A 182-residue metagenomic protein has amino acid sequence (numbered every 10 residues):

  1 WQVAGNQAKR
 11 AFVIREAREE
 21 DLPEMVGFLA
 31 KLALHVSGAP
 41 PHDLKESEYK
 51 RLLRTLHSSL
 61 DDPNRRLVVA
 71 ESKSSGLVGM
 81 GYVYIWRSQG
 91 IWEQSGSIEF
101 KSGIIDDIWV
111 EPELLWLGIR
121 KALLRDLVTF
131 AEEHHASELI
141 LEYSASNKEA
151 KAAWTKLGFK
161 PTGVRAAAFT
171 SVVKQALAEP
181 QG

Functional and structural regions predicted by a protein language model:
W1-E20, K31, Q175-G182: Conserved N-terminal entry element of GNAT/NAT acetyltransferase domains
A33-L56: Conserved GNAT-fold acetyl-CoA-binding loop/helix
R54-V69, I104: A short helix-loop-beta-strand connector motif used in the catalytic cores of GNAT acetyltransferases and, in some
V69, G76-I85, I104, W109: Conserved beta-strand in the GNAT
D107-V110, W116-T129, K156: Conserved acetyl-CoA-binding loop-helix of GNAT-fold acetyltransferases
L115, D126, I140-A150, A167-T170: Conserved beta-strand-loop-alpha-helix junction that forms the acyl-donor binding cleft
K121, E133, A145-G163: Conserved active-site alpha-helix within GNAT-family acetyltransferase domains
A131-E142: Conserved GNAT acetyl-CoA-binding A-motif
